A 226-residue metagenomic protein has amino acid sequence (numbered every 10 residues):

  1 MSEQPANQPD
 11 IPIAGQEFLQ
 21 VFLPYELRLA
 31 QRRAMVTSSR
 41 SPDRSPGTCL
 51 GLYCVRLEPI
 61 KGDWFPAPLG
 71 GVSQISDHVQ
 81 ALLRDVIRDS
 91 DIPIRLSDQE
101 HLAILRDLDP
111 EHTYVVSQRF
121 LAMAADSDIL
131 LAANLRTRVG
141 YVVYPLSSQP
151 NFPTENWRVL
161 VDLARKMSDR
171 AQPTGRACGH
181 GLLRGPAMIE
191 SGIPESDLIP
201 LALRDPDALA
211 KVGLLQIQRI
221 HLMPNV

Functional and structural regions predicted by a protein language model:
M1-S38, D43, I75, I199-M223: PAS-family sensory modules
P9-Q31, M35, R44-C54, E58-R84 (+4 more regions): Conserved long alpha-helical elements within nucleotide-processing catalytic cores of c-di-GMP signaling and class III
L29, S45-L52, G62, R158 (+3 more regions): C-terminal output/effector regions of signal-responsive regulators
R33, D85-S90, A122-A132, R170-A171: Short catalytic/binding micro-motifs of nucleotide second-messenger systems
G51, R95-R106, L131-M167, C178-I189: A short glycine-enriched loop-to-beta-strand structural element that forms part of the catalytic core of nucleotide
S73-Q74, H78, R88-D89, I104 (+1 more regions): Flexible loop/N-cap segments at domain edges
S117-A122, R138-Y141: Active-site/pore-lining binding-face segments in mid-to-C-terminal subdomains
D128, V159-S191, D197-I217: Catalytic/regulatory signature loops of cyclic-dinucleotide turnover enzymes and related class III nucleotidyl cyclases
